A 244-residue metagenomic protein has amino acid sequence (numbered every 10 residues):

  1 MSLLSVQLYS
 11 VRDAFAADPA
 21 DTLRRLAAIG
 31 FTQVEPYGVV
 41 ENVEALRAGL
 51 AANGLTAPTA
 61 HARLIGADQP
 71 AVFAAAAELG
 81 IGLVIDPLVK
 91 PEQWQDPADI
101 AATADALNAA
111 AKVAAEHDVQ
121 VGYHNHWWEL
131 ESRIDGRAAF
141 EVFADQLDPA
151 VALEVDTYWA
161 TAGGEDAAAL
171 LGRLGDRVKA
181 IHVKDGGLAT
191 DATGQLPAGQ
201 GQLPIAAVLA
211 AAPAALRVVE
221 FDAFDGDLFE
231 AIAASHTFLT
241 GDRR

Functional and structural regions predicted by a protein language model:
M1-A28, V40-V43, A77-G82, H117 (+3 more regions): Histidine-acidic metal/acid-base catalytic patches
S5-A17, T59-G66, W94-A98: Active-site mouth loops of central-metabolism enzymes
L26-Q33, A51-A57, A150-L153: Short, surface-exposed connector motifs at secondary-structure boundaries
Q33, I65-A152, R173: Active-site acidic/histidine proton-transfer and metal-coordination neighborhood in alpha/beta enzyme cores
V34-V40, H61-I65, E154-T157: Catalytic beta/alpha-barrel core
G38-G49, Q93-Q95, D99: Active-site-adjacent beta->alpha loops and helix N-cap segments on the catalytic face of soluble alpha/beta enzymes
R47-A62, N108-A110, A114, E141-D148 (+1 more regions): Alpha-helix-loop-beta-strand connector modules within alpha/beta enzyme cores
A57-T59, I85-D86, Y123, V155 (+1 more regions): Hydrophobic residues in well-ordered beta-strands that form the structural core
